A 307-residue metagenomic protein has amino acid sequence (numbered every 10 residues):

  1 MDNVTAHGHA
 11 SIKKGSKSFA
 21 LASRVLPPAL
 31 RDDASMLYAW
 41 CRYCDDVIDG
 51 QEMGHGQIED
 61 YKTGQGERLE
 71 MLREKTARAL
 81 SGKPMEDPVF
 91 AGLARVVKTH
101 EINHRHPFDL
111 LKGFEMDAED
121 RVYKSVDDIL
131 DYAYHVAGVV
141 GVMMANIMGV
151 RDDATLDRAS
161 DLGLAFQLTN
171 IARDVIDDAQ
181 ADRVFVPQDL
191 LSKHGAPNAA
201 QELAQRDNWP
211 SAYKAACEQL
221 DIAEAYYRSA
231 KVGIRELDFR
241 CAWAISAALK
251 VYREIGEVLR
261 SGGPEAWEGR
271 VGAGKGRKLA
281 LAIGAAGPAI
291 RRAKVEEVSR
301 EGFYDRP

Functional and structural regions predicted by a protein language model:
M1-A165, A172, I176-P307: Catalytic cores of Mg2+-dependent Asp-rich isoprenoid enzymes
